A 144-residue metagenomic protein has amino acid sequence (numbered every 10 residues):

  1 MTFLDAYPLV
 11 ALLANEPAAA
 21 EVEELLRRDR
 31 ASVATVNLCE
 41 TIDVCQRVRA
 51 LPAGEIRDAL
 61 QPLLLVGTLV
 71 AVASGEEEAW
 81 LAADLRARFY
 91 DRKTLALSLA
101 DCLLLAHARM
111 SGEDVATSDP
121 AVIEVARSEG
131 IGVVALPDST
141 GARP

Functional and structural regions predicted by a protein language model:
M1-N37, V48-P62, E129-I131, T140-P144: Short, well-structured N-terminal submotif of metal-dependent ribonuclease cores
P8, D43-Q46, L104, V122: Hydrophobic side chains within alpha-helical segments
A20, D43, W80, I123-E124: Alpha-helical elements of the RecA-like P-loop NTPase motor core of helicases
T35, A73-G75, P137-S139: Residues at the C-termini of beta-strands that transition into short coil/loop
I42-R88: Active-site-proximal, substrate-binding regions of enzyme catalytic domains and RNA-binding/basic surfaces
L69-A121: Active-site neighborhoods of divalent-metal-dependent phosphate/nucleic-acid chemistry enzymes
L105-P144: Acidic, PIN/NYN-like endoribonuclease modules and their adjacent C-terminal/linker elements
